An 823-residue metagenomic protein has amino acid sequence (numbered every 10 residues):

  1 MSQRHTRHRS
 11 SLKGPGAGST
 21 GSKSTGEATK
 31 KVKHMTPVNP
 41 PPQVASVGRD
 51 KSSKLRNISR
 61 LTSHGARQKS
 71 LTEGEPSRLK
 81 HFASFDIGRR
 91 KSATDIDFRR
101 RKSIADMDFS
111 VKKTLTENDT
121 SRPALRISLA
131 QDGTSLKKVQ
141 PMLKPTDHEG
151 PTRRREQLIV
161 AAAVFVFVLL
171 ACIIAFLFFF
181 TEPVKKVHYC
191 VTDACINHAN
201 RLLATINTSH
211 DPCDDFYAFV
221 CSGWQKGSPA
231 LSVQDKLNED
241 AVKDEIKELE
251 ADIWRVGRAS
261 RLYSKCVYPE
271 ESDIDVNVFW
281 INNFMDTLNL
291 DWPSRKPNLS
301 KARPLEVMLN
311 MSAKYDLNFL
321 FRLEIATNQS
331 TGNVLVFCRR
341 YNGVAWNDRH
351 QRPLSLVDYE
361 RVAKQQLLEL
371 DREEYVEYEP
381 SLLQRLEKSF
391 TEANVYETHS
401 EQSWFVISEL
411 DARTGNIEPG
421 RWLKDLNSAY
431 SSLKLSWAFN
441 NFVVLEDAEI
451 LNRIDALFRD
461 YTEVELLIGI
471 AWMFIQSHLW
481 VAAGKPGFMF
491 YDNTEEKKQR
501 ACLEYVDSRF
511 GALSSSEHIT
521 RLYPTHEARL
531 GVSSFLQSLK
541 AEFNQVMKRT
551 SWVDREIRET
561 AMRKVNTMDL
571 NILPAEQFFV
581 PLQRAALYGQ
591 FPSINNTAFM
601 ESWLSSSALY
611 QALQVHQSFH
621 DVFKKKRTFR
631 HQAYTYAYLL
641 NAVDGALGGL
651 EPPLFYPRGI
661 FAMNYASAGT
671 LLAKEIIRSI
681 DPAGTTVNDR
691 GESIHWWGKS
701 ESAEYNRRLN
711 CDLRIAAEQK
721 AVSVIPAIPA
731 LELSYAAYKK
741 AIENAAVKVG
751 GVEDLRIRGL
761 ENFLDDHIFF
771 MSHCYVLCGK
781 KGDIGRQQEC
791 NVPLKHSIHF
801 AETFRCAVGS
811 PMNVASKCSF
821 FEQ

Functional and structural regions predicted by a protein language model:
M1-Q140: Intrinsically disordered, low-complexity cytosolic terminal tails
T134-V168: Helix-loop boundary elements of multi-pass alpha-helical membrane proteins
L158-D244: Signal-peptide-cleavage-adjacent N-terminal segments of secreted and extracellular proteins
F178, K236-D240, P380-L383, S389 (+5 more regions): Intrinsically disordered, low-complexity linker/terminal regions across diverse proteins
T205-K226, L335, R349-L367, L731: Hydrophobic/aromatic-rich, well-ordered segments within soluble, folded domains that form packed cores
V220-N238, K364-Y375, T567-D569, P653 (+1 more regions): Short amphipathic alpha-helical segments with coiled-coil-like heptad repeat character
K243-L539, A575-F578, P592-N595, L604-S605: Noncatalytic, helix-rich "gating/capping" subdomain that lines the substrate-entry/channel surface of large enzyme
